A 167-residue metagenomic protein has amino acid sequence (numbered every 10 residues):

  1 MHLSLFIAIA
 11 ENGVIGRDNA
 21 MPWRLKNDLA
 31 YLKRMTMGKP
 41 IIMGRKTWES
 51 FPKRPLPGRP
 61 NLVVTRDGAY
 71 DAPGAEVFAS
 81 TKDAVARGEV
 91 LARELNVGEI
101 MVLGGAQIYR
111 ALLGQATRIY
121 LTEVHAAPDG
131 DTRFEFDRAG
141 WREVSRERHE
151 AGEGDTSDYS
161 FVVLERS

Functional and structural regions predicted by a protein language model:
M1-S167: Enzymes that bind and transform nitrogen-containing heteroaromatic metabolites
